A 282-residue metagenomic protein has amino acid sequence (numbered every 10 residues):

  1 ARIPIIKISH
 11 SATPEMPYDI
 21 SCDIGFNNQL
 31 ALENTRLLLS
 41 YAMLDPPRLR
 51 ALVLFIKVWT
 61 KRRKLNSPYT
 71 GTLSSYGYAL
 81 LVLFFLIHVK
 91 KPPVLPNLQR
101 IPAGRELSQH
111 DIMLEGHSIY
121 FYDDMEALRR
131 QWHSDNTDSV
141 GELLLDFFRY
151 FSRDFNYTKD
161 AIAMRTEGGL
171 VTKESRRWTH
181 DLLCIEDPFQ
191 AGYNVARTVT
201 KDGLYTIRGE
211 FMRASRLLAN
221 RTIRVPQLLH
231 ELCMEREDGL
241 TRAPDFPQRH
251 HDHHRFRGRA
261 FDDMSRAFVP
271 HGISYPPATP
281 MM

Functional and structural regions predicted by a protein language model:
A1-I3, P17-S21, E33, P47 (+9 more regions): Eukaryote-biased feature marking scaffold/signaling PDZ-domain proteins and nuclear chromatin regulators
A1-L30, R62, Y69: Conserved catalytic core of two-metal-ion nucleotidyltransferases
I6-I8, I24, I56, L98 (+2 more regions): Generic structural hydrophobic/aromatic packing signal, biased to beta-strands
S9, G25, R36-L39, N97-L98 (+1 more regions): Short coil/turn segments at secondary-structure boundaries
Q29, E33-S74: Basic, alpha-helical interaction scaffolds
V53-I56, T60, L83-L86, P247: Amphipathic alpha-helical interface segments used for dimerization/assembly
S74-I87: P-loop NTPase catalytic cores that bind/hydrolyze ATP
F84-M282: Pol beta-like nucleotidyltransferase catalytic core
